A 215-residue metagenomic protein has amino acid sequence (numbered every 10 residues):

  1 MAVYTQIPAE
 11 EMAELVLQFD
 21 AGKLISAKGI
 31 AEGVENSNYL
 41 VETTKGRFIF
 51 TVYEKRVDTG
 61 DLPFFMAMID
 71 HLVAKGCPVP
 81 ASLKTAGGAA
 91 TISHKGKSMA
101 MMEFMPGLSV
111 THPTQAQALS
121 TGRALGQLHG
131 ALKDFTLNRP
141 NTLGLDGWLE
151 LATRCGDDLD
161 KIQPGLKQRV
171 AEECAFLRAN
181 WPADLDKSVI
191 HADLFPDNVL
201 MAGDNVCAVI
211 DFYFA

Functional and structural regions predicted by a protein language model:
M1-S26: Juxta-kinase regulatory segment immediately upstream of eukaryotic protein kinase catalytic domains
L17-I25, E172-P182: Short Pro/Gly-enriched beta-strand edge/turn motifs at strand-loop
G22-K28, V79-S82: A short coil-to-beta-strand element that immediately follows conserved catalytic motifs
I25-K28, N36-Y39, I69: Short secondary-structure capping/turn segments at boundaries of alpha-helices and beta-strands
A31-T44, I49-F50, S82, A175-A215: Active-site acidic catalytic loop and adjacent metal/ATP-binding pocket of ATP-dependent phosphoryl transfer enzymes
T43-L137: ATP-binding pocket architecture of kinase catalytic cores
H112-G165, L185-K187: A cross-family kinase active-site recognition segment
